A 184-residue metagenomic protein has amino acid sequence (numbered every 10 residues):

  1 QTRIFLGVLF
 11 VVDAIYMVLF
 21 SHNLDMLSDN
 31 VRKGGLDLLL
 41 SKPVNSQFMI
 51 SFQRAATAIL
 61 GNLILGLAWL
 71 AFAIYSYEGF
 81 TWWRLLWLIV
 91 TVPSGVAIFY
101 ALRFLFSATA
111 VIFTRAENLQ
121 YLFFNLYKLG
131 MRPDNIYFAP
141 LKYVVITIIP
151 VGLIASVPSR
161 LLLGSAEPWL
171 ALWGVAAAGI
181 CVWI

Functional and structural regions predicted by a protein language model:
Q1-T2, N45-Q47, F80-L85, A116 (+1 more regions): Membrane-helix interface segments
T2, L27-K42, L88-G95, T114-G130: Hydrophobic alpha-helical transmembrane segments
I4-L65: Hydrophobic alpha-helical transmembrane segments of multi-pass membrane transport proteins
V11-N23, G95-A108, I112-E117, C181-I184: Transmembrane alpha-helical segments that form the membrane-embedded catalytic/substrate-channel core of multi-pass
I50-A58, L141-Y143, L170, G174: Alpha-helical segments in transporter systems
A58-I112, P168-W173, A178: Alpha-helical transmembrane segments and their short interhelical loops
R103, S107-L161: Transmembrane helix segments
I148-I184: Alpha-helical transmembrane segments of multi-pass membrane transporters/translocases
